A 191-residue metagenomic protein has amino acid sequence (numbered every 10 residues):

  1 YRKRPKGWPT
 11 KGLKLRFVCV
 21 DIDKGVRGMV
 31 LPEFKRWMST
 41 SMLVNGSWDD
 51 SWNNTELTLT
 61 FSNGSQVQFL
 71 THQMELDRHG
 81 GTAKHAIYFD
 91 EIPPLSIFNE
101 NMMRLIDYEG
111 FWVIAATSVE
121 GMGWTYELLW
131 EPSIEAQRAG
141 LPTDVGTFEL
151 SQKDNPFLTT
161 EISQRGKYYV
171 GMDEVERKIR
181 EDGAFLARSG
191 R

Functional and structural regions predicted by a protein language model:
Y1-R191: Phosphate/NTP-binding elements of NTP-utilizing enzymes
